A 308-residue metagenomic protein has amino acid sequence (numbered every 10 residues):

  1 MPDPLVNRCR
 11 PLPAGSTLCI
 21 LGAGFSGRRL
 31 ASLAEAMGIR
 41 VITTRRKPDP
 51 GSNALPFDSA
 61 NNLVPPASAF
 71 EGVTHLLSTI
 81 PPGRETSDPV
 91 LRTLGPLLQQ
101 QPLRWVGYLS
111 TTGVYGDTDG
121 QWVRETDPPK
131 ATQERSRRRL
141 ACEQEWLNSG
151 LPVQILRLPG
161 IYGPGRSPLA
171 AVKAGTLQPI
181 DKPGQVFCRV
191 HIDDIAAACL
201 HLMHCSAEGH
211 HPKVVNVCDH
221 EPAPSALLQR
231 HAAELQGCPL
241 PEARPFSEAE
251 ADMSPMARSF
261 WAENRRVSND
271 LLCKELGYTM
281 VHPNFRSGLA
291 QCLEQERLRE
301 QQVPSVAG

Functional and structural regions predicted by a protein language model:
E71-Y108, A141: NAD(P)-cofactor binding segment of oxidoreductase domains
G95-E134: Conserved Rossmann-fold NAD(P)-dependent oxidoreductase catalytic core, especially the SDR/UDP-sugar
D119-I155, I180: Catalytic helix-loop patch of NAD(P)-dependent Rossmann-fold dehydrogenases
L140, S149-L151, I161-K173, H201-V215 (+1 more regions): Glycine/proline-rich active-site loop of Rossmann-fold NAD(P)-dependent oxidoreductases
P164-A171, I180-H204: Substrate-positioning beta->alpha
A198, C205-A257, P304-G308: Mid/C-terminal beta-alpha module of Rossmann-like enzyme folds, strongest in SDR-family dehydrogenases/epimerases
R230, E250-T279: Conserved C-terminal active-site "lid" loop/helix of NAD(P)H-dependent oxidoreductases that clamps the redox cofactor
P283-G308: Amphipathic terminal alpha-helices
